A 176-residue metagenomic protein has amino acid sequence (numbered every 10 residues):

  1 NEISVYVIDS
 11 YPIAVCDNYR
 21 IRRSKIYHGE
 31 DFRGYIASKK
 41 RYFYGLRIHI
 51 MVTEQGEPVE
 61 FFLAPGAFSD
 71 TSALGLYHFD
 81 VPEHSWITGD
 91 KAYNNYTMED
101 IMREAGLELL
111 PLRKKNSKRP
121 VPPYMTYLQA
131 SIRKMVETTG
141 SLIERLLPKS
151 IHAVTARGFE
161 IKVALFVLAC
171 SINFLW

Functional and structural regions predicted by a protein language model:
N1-W176: Short alpha-helical elements
